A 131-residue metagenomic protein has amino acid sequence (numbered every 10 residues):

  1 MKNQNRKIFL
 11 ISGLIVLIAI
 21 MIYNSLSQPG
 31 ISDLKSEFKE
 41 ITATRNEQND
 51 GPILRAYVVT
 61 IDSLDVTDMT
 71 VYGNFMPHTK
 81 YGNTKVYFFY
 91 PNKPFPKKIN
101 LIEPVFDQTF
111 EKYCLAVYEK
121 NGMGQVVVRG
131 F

Functional and structural regions predicted by a protein language model:
M1-K2: N-terminal Lys/Arg-rich, disordered targeting/topogenic segments
N5-S25: Hydrophobic membrane-insertion alpha-helices, especially the h-region of bacterial N-terminal signal peptides
I20-S32, E119: Surface-exposed, low-hydrophobicity interaction/linker segments
N24, N46-N49: Juxtamembrane membrane-interface segments at transmembrane alpha-helix termini
Q28-N46: Alpha-helical transmembrane signal-anchor/signal-peptide segments
K35-S36, G51-L54, M123: Sequence-level motif detector for i,i+2 pairs with an aromatic at +2
Q48-P104: Mature extracytoplasmic domains of secretory-pathway proteins
F95-F131: Non-cytosolic head/periplasmic domains of membrane-anchored proteins
